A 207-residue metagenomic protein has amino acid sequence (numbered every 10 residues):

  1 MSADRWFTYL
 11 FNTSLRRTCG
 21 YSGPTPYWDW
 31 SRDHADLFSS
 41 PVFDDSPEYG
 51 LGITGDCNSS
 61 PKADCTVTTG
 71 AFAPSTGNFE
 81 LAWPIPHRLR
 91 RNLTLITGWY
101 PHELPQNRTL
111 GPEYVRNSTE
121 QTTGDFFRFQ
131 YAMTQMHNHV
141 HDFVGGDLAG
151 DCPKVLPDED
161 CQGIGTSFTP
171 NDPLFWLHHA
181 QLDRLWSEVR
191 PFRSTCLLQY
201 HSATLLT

Functional and structural regions predicted by a protein language model:
M1-T207: C-terminal accessory segments of proteins
